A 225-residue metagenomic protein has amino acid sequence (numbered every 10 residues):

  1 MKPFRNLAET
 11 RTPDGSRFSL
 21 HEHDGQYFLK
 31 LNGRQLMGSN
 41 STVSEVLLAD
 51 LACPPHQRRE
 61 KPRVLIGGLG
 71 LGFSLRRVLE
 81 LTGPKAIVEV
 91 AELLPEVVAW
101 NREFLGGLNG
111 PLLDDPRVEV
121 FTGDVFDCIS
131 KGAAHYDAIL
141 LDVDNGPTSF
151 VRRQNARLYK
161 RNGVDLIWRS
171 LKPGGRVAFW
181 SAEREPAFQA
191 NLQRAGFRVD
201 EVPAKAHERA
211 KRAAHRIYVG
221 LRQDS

Functional and structural regions predicted by a protein language model:
M1-K30: N-terminal auxiliary segments of SAM/dcSAM-dependent transferases
L36-T42: Short amphipathic beta-strand/extended segments with alternating polar/hydrophobic composition
T42, V46-L171, F179-A182, A190 (+2 more regions): The AdoMet/dcAdoMet-binding core of the Class I SAM-like
Y218-S225: C-terminal lobe and adjacent flexible extensions of AdoMet/dcAdoMet transferase-like proteins
